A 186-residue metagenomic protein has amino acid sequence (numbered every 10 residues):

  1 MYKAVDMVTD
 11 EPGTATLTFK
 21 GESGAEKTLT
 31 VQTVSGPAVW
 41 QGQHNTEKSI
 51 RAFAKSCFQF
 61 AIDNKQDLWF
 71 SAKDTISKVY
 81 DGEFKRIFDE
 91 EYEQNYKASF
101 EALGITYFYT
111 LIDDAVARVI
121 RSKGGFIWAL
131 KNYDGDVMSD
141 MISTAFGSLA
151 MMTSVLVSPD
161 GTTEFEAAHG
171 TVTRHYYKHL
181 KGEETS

Functional and structural regions predicted by a protein language model:
M1, A15-L17, D67-W69, I105-F108 (+3 more regions): Structural motif
M1-E26, Y133-V137: N-terminal glycine-rich phosphate/adenylate-binding segment common to multiple enzyme folds
Y2-V5, V79-F84, V119-S122, S139-S143: Short acidic, glycine/serine/threonine-rich loops at helix termini
K3-P12, F84-E91, A145-V155: A glycine- and small-aliphatic-rich helix-loop capping segment at beta-alpha/alpha-beta transitions that lines
T9, Q32, A61-I62, A98-A102 (+3 more regions): Solvent-exposed alpha-helices and their adjacent loops that cap or buttress functional pockets in soluble metabolic
L17-S23, K27-T110: Glycine-rich phosphate/diphosphate-binding loop of Rossmann-like nucleotide-binding domains
D113: Active-site loops and adjacent core secondary-structure elements that bind or stabilize anionic groups
V119-S186: Glycine-rich phosphate/nucleotide-binding loop
